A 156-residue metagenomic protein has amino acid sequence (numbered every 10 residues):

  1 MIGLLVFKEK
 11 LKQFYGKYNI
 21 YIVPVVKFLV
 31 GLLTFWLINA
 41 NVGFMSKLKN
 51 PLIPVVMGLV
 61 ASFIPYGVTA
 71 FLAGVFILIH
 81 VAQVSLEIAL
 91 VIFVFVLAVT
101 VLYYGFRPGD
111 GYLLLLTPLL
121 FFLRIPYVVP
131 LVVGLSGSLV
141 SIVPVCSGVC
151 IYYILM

Functional and structural regions predicted by a protein language model:
M1-K17: Short, Lys/Arg-rich, polar N-terminal cytosolic tail immediately upstream of the first transmembrane signal-anchor
I20-G74, V81: Hydrophobic transmembrane alpha-helices
G31, F35, L113-L116, I125 (+1 more regions): Alpha-helical transmembrane segments of polytopic integral membrane proteins, especially the permease/helical cores
S46-L48, F63-G67, A82-E87, G105-P108 (+2 more regions): Transmembrane helix interruption/hinge and helix-loop junction motifs
K49-V55, I92-V94, V128: Hydrophobic alpha-helical segments embedded in the membrane of multi-pass proteins
P54-I64, L72-H80, A98-Y103, L114-L120 (+1 more regions): Generic transmembrane alpha-helix motif of multi-pass integral membrane proteins
I88-L113: C-terminal halves and exits of single transmembrane alpha-helices
V129-M156: Generic multipass alpha-helical transmembrane bundles of integral membrane proteins
